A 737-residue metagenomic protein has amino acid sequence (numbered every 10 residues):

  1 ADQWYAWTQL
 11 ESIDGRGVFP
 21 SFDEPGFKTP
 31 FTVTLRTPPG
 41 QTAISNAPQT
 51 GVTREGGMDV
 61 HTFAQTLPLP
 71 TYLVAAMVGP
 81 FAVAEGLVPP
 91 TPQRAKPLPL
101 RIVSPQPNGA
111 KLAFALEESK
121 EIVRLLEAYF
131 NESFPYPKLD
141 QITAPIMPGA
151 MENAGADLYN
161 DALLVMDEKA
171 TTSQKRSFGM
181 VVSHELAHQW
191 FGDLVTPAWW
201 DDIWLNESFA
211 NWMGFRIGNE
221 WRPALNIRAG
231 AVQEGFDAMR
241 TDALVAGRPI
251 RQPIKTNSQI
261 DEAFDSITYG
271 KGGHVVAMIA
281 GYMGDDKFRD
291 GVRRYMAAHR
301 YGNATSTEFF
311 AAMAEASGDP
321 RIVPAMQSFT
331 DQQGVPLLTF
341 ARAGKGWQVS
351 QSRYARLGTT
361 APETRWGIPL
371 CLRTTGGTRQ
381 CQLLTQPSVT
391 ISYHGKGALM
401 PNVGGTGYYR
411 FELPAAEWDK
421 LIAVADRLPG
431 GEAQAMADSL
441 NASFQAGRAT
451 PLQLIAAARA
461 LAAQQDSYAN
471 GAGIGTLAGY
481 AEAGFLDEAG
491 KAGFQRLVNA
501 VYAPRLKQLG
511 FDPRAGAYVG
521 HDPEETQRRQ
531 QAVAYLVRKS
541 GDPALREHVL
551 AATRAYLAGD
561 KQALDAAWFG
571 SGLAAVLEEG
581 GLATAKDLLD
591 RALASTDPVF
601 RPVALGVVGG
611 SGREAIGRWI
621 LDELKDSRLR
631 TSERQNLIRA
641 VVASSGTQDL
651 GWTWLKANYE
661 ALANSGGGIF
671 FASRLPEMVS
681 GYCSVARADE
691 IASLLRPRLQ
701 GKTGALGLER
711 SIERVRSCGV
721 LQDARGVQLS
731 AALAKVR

Functional and structural regions predicted by a protein language model:
A1-P89, F114, P253, F329 (+1 more regions): Extended, low-hydrophobicity, Ser/Thr/Pro/Gly-biased non-transmembrane segments
Y5, F63, Q93-S352, R356-T359 (+5 more regions): Hydrophobic alpha-helical and helix-loop surface patches within well-folded domains that function as non-catalytic
Y5-T8, G17, D59-Q65, R101 (+3 more regions): Generic recognition of long tandem-repeat/solenoid scaffolds
F27, A361-G367: Short coil-to-beta strand junction motifs in C2/discoidin
V33, I368-R373: Short polybasic amphipathic segments
S45-N46, Y72-A76, L112-F114, K169-T171 (+3 more regions): Short conserved micro-motifs at the rims of enzyme active sites and ligand-binding pockets
P68, P107, L164, I217 (+4 more regions): Short, glycine-/Ser/Thr-/acidic-enriched flexible segments
G235-F236, Q348-S350, T359-P362, R373-L383 (+1 more regions): Long, ordered, helix-rich scaffold segments
